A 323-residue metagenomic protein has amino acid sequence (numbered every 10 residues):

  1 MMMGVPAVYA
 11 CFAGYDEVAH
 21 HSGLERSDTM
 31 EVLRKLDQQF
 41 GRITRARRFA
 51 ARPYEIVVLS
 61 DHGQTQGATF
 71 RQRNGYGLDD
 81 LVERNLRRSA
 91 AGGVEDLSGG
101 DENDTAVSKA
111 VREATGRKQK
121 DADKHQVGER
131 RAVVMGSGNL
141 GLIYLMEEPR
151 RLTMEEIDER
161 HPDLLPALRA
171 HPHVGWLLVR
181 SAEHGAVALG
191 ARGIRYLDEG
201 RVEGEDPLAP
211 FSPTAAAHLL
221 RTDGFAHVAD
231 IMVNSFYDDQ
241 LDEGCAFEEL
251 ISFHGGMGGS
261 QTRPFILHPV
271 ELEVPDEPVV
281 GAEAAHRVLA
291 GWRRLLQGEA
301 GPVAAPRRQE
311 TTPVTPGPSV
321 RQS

Functional and structural regions predicted by a protein language model:
M1-P53, R130-V134, N139: Anion-binding catalytic surfaces of enzymes that hydrolyze or transfer phosphate/sulfate esters
A7-C11, V57, M232, L267: Structural motif
A10-E17, Y144-M146, S235-F236, P269-E271: Short loop/turn segments at strand-loop or loop-helix junctions that form parts of catalytic or ligand-binding pockets
A19, L24-V32, S60, I251-G255 (+2 more regions): C-terminal or late-domain output modules
S27, R42, R48-E55, S60-D239 (+3 more regions): Secreted, luminal/periplasmic, and some membrane-associated catalytic domains that remodel anionic oxygen-ester
G128, V134, M154-R160, P275-L296: A short beta-strand-to-alpha-helix junction
A209-W292: Low-complexity, glycine/alanine/valine/leucine- and proline-rich hydrophobic stretches
E310-S323: Long, low-complexity, intrinsically disordered segments
